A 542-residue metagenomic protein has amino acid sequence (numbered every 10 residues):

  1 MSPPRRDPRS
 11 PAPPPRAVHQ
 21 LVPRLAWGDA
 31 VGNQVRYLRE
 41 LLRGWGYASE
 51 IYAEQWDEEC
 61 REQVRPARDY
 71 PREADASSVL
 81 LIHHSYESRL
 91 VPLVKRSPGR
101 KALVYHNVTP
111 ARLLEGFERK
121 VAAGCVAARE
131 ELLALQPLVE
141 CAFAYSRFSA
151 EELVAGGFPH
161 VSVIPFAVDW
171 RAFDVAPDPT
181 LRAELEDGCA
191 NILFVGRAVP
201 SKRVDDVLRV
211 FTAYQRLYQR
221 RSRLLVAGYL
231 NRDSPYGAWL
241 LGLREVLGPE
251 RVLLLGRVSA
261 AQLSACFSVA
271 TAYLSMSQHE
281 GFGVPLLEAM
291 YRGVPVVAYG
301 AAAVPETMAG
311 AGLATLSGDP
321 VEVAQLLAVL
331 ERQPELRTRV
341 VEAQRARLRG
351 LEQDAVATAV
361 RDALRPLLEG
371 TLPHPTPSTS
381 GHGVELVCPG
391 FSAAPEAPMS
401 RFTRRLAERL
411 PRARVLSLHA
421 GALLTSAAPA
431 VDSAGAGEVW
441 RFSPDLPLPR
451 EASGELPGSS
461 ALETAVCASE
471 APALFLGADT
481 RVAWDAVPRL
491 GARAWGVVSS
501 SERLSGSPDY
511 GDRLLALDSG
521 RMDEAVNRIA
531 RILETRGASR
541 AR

Functional and structural regions predicted by a protein language model:
E54-D57, R221-A238: Glycosyltransferase donor-sugar binding loop
Q136-P177, W495-S505, Y510-R542: Donor nucleotide-sugar binding/catalytic pocket of nucleotide-sugar-dependent glycosyltransferases
F143, E184-K202, L208-F211, L225 (+1 more regions): Conserved donor-binding/catalytic core segment of Leloir-type glycosyltransferases
G237-A261: Nucleotide-activated donor-binding/catalytic signature segment of Leloir-type glycosyltransferases, i.e., the conserved
A265-A270: Short alpha-helical donor nucleotide-sugar binding micro-motif in glycosyltransferases
Q278: Aromatic "clamp/platform" in nucleotide-sugar-dependent glycosyltransferases that forms part of the donor/acceptor
P295-A298, V498: Short hydrophobic beta-strand element within catalytic cores of glycosyltransferases and related nucleotide-activated
G312-V321, V329-P334, A516-S519: Conserved acidic donor-binding segment of nucleotide-sugar-dependent glycosyltransferases
